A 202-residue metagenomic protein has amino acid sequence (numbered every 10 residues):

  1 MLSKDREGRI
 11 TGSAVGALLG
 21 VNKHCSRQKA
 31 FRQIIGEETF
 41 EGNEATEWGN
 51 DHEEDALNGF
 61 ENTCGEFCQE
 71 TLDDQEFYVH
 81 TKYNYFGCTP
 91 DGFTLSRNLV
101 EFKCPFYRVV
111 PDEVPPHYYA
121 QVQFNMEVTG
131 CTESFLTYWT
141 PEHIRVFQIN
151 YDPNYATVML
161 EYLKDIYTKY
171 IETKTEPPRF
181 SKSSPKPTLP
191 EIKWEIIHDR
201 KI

Functional and structural regions predicted by a protein language model:
M1-I202: Accessory terminal regions of nucleic-acid processing enzymes
